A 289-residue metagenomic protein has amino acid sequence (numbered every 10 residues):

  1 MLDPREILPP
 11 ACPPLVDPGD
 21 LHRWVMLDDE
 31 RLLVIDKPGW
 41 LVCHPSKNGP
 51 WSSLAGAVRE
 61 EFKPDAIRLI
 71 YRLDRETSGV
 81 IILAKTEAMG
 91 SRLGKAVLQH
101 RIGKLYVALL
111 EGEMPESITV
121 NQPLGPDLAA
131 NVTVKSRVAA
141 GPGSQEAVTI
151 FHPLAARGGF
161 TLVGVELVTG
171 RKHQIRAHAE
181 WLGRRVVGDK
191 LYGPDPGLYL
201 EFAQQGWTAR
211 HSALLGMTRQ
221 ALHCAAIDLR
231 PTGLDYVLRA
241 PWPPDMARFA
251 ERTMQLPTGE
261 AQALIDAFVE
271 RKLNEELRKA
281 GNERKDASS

Functional and structural regions predicted by a protein language model:
M1-V148, L154-R157, W242-S289: RNA pseudouridine synthases
P38, S46-K47, E166, D189 (+2 more regions): Surface loops and adjacent helix of pleckstrin homology
P50-L54, V58, G158-D228, D235 (+3 more regions): Pseudouridine synthase
I82, V107, N121, I150 (+4 more regions): Beta-strand secondary-structure signal
M114, P231-G233: A short, structured loop/turn motif at beta-sheet edges
V132-S136, T161-V165, L234-P241: Short, well-ordered strand-loop elements centered on a beta-strand within folded domains, enriched for acidic residues
